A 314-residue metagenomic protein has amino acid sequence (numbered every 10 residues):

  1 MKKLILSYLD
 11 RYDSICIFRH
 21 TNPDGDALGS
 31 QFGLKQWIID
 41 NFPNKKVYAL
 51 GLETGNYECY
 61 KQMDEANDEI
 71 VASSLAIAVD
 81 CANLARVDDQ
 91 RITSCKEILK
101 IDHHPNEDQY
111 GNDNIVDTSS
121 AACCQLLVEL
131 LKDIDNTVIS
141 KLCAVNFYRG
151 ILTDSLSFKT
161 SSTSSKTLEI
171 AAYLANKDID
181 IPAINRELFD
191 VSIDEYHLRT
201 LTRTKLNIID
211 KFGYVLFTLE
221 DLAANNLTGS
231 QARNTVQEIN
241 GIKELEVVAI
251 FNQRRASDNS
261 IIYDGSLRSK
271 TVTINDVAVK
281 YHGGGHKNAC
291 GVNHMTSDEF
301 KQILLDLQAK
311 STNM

Functional and structural regions predicted by a protein language model:
K2-T21, G25-C59, D68-S74, L156-M314: Hydrophobic helix-and-loop "lid/oligomerization" segment in the mid-to-C-terminal part of catalytic domains
F18, N22, A78, K100-I101 (+1 more regions): Generic enzyme active-site microenvironment
L34-K35, T93-K96, V116-D117, E169: Glycine-rich, phosphate-binding/catalytic loops in enzymes
A49, A78, K100, I115-D117 (+1 more regions): Structural signal for conserved beta-strand scaffold positions within catalytic alpha/beta enzyme cores
C59-D113: Active-site cofactor/cluster-binding pocket
N67, D88-Q90, N114-V116, T137-V138 (+2 more regions): A generic local secondary-structure boundary/capping motif
E69-I70, R91-T93, D108, I139-S140 (+3 more regions): Solvent-exposed alpha-helices and their adjacent loops that cap or buttress functional pockets in soluble metabolic
H104-I170: Short alpha-helices
